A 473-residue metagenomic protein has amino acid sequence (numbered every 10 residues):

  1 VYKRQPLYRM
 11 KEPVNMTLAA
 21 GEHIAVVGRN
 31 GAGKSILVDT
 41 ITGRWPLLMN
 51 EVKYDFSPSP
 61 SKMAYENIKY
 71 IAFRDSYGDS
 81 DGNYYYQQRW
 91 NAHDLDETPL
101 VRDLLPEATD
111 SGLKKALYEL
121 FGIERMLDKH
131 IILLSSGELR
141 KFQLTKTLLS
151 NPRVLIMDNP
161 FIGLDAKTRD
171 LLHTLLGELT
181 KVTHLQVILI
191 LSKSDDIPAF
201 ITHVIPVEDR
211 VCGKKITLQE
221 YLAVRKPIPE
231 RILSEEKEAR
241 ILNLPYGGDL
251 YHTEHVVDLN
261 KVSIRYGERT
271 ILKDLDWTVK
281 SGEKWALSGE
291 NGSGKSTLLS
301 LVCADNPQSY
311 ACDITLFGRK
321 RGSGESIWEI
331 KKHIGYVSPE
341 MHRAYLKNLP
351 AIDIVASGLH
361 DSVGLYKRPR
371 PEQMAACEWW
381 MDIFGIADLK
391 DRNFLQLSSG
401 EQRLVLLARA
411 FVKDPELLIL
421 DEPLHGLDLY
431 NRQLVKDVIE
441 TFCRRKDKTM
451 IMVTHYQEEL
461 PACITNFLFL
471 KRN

Functional and structural regions predicted by a protein language model:
V27-R29, S288-E290: The feature captures the beta-strand-to-loop junction immediately N-terminal to the Walker
V38-T109, L299-V363: ABC ATPase nucleotide-binding domain signature region
T109-M126, A356, P371-L389: Conserved ABC ATPase "signature" region
H130-L134, E138, K367-P369, N393-L397 (+1 more regions): Conserved ABC ATPase signature
Q143-L144, L407: Hydrophobic anchor residue at the start of the ABC signature
L155-N159, L418-E422: Catalytic Walker B motif of ABC-type/P-loop ATPase nucleotide-binding domains
A199, D209-K237, A462, L470-N473: Conserved beta-strand-loop-alpha-helix hinge in the C-terminal portion of ABC ATPase nucleotide-binding domains
